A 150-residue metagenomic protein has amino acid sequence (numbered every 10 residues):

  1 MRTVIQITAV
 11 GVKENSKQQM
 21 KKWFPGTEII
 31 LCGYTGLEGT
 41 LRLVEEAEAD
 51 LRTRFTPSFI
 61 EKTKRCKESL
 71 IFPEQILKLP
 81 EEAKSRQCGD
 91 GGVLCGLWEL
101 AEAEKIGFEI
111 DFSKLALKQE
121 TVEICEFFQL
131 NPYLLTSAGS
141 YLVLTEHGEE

Functional and structural regions predicted by a protein language model:
M1-E150: Helix-biased detector of long, well-ordered alpha-helical tracts
